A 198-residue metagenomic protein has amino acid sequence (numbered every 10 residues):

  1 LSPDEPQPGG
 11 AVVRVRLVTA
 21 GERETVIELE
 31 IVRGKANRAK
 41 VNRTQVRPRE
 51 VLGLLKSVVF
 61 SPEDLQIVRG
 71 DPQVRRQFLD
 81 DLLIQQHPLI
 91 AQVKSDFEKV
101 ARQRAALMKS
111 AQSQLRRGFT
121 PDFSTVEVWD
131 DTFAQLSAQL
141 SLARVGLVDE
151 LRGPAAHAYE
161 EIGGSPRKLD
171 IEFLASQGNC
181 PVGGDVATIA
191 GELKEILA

Functional and structural regions predicted by a protein language model:
L1-V74, F78-I90, L151-E160: Nucleotide-state sensing region of NTPase/ATPase domains
P6, R117-A198: Conserved NTPase motor "head" modules and their coupling/switch loops across ABC/AAA+ ATPases, GTPases, and GHKL ATPases
V13, L29, A39, R104 (+3 more regions): Generic structural hydrophobic/aromatic packing signal, biased to beta-strands
R33-K35, K40, K56, K94 (+4 more regions): Context-gated lysine
N42, V51, F60, I84-L89 (+6 more regions): Aromatic-residue detector
P48, P72-R76, A101, V126 (+3 more regions): Alpha-helix initiation and N-capping motif
L79, Q86-R144: Long, non-coiled-coil amphipathic alpha-helical linker/lever segments that couple catalytic cores to other domains
